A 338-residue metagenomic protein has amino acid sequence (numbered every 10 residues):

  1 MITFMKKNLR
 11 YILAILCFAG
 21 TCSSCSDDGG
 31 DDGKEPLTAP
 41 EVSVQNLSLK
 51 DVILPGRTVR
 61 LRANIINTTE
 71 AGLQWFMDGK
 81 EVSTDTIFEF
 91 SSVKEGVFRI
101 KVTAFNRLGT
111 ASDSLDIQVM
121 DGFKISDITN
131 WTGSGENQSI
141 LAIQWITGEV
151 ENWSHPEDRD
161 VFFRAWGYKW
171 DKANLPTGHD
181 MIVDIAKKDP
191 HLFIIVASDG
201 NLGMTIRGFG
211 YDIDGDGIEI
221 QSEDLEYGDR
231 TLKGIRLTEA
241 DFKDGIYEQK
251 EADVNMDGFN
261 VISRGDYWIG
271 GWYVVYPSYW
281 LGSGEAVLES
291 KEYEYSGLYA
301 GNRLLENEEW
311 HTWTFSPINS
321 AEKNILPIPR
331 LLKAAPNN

Functional and structural regions predicted by a protein language model:
G20-S24: C-terminal motif of bacterial Sec signal peptides marking the signal peptidase cleavage site
S26-L37, D51-V52, G56, F105 (+1 more regions): Ubiquitin-like/PB1-type beta-grasp interaction modules and other compact soluble beta-rich domains
L37-K50, M77: Surface-exposed, proline-enriched loop/turn segments that connect beta strands in immunoglobulin-like
G56-I66: A short beta-strand segment in extracellular, disulfide-stabilized domains
N67-Q74: Solvent-exposed loop segments of extracellular immunoglobulin-like
Q74-S91: Surface-exposed, flexible coil segments in extracellular/virion-facing regions
S91-V97: Surface-exposed, short loops/turns at beta-strand junctions within beta-sandwich domains
